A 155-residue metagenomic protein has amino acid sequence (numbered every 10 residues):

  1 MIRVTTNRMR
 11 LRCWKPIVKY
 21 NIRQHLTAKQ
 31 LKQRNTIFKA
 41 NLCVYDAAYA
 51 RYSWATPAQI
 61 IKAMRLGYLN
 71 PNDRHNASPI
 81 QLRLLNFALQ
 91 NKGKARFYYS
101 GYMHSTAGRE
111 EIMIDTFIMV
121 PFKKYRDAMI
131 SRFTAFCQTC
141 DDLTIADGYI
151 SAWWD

Functional and structural regions predicted by a protein language model:
M1-I2, W154: Non-Sec secretion/translocation targeting segments of pathogen effectors
I2-A128: Long, contiguous N-terminal structural blocks used for assembly/anchoring
S131-D155: Acidic, proline/glycine-rich low-complexity IDRs
